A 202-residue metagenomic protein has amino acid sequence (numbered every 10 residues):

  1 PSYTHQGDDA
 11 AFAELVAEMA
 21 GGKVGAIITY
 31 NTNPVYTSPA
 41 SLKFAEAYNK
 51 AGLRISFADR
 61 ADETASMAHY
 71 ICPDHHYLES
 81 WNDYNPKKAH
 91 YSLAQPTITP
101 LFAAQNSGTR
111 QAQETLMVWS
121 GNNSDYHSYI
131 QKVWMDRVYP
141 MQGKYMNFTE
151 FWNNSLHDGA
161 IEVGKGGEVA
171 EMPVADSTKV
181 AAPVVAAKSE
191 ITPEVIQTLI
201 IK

Functional and structural regions predicted by a protein language model:
P1-W152, K202: Non-catalytic alpha/beta scaffold blocks inside enzyme catalytic domains
D136-K202: Long, low-complexity segments enriched in small/aliphatic residues
